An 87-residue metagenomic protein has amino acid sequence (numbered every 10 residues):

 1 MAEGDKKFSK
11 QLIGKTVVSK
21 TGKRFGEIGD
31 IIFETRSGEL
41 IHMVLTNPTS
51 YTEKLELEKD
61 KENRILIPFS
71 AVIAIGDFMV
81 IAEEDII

Functional and structural regions predicted by a protein language model:
M1-I87: Peripheral interaction segments used for macromolecular assembly
